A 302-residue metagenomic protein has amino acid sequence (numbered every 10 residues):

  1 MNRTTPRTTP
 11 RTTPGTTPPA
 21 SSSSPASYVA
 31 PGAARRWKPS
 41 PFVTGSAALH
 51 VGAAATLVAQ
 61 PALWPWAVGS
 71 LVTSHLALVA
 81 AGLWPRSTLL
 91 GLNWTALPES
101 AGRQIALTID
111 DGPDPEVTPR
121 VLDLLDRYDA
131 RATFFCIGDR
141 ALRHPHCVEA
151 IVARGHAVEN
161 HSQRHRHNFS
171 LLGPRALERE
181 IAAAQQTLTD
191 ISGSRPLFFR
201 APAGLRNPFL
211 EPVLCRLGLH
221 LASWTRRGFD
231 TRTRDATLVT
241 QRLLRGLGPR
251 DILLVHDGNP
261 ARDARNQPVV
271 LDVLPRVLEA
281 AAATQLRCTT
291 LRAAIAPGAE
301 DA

Functional and structural regions predicted by a protein language model:
N2-T8, T12, T16-T17, S22-W94: N-terminal membrane-anchoring alpha-helices
G82-F169, E180-A183, T187: Active-site beta->alpha N-cap acidic-glycine motif
G82-S100, Y128-D129, L142, A264-A302: C-terminal domain-boundary segment and adjacent tail
I109-D111, C136-G138, N160-S162, R200-A203 (+3 more regions): A cross-domain feature marking catalytic cores of carbohydrate-active enzymes and several ubiquitous metabolic/repair
G112-E116, C136-H144, H167-R175, R200-P208 (+1 more regions): Acidic-and-aromatic substrate-binding clefts and catalytic sites of carbohydrate-active enzymes
H165-L172, P260-A264: A short acidic, helix-capping loop that chelates divalent metal ions and anchors anionic groups
L205, E211-L247, L286-P297: His/Asp/Glu-enriched short active-site or ligand-binding loop at hydrolase and phosphoryl-transfer sites
